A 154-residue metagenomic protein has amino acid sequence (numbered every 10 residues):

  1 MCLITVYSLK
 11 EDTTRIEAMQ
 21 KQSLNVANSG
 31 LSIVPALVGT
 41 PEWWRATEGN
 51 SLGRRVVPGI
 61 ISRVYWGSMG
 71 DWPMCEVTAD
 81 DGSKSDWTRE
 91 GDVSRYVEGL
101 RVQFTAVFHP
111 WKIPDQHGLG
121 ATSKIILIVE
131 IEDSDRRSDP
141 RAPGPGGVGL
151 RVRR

Functional and structural regions predicted by a protein language model:
M1-V56, I126-R154: OB/S1-fold single-stranded nucleic-acid-binding modules and their adjacent gly/ser/pro-rich low-complexity linkers
R54, W72, G99-R101: A general secondary-structure signal for short beta-strands and their flanking turns/coil in non-transmembrane regions
W66-T78: Short aromatic-glycine-enriched beta-strand elements
G82-E90: A short macromolecule-binding patch
E90-V107: Short nucleic-acid-contacting surface segments enriched for D/E, G, S/T with interspersed K/R
T105-G120: Short, charged beta-turn/beta-strand-edge "cap" motif at the junction between a beta-strand and an adjacent loop
